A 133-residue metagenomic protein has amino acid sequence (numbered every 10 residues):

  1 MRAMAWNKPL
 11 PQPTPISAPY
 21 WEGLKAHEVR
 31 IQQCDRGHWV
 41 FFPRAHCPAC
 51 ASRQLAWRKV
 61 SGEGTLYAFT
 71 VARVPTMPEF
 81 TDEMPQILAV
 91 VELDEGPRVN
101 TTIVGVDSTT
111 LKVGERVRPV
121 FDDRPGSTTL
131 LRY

Functional and structural regions predicted by a protein language model:
M1-R30: A broadly conserved sequence feature marking short terminus-proximal activation segments in nucleic acid-centric
R2, G96, N100-Y133: Well-ordered alpha/beta subsegment
V29-Q32, A45, K112: Cys/His-enriched microdomains
Q33-R36, P48-S52: Short, cysteine/histidine-rich loop/knuckle motifs that typically chelate Zn2+
W39-F42, S52-A56: Short functional micro-motifs and their immediate structural scaffolds
Q54-T65, V113-E115: Short coil-to-beta-strand transition motifs
F69-V74, D122-R124: Short, conserved beta-turn/loop elements at beta-strand boundaries and strand-helix junctions
E83-V99: Short, basic/aromatic beta-hairpin or loop at an interaction surface
